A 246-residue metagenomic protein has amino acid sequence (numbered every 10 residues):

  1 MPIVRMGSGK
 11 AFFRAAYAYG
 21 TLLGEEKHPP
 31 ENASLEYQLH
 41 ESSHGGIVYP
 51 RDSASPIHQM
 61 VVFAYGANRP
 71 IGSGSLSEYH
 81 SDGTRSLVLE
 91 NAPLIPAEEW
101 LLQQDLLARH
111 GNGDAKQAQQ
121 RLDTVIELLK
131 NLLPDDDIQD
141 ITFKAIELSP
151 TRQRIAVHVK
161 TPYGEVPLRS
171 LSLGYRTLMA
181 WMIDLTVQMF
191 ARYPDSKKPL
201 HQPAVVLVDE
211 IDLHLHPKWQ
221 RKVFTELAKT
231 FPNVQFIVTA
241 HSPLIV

Functional and structural regions predicted by a protein language model:
M1-A97, L102, K116-R121: P-loop NTPase switch/coupling surface
G20, V88-H201: Extended helical coiled-coil dimerization/tether regions that scaffold and oligomerize large DNA-maintenance assemblies
V61, A204-V205: The start of beta-strands in P-loop NTPase/AAA+ ATPase cores
Q202-A204, F231-I237: Loop/turn-to-beta-strand initiation segments
D209-E210: Walker B catalytic acidic pair
L213-P217, R221: Conserved D-loop-proximal element of ABC-family nucleotide-binding domains
A240-H241: Conserved H-loop
